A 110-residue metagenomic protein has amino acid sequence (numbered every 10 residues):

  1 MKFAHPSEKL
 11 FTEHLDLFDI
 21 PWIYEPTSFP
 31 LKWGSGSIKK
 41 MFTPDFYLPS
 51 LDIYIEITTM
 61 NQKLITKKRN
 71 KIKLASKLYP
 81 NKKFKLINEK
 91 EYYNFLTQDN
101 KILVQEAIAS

Functional and structural regions predicted by a protein language model:
M1-S110: Electrostatic, structured charged patches in enzyme active sites and in nucleic-acid/phosphate-binding
